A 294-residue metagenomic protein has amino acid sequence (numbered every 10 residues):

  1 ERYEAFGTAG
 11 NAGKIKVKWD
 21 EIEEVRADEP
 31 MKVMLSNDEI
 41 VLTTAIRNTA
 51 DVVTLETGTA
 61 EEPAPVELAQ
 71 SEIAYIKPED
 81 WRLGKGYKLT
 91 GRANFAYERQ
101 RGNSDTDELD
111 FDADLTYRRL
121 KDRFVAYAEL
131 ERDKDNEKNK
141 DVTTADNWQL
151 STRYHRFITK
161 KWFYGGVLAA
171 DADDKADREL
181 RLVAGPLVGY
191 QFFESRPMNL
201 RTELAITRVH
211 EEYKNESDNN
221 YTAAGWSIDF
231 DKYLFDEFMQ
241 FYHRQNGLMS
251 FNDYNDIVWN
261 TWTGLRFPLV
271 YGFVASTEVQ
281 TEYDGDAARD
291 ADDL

Functional and structural regions predicted by a protein language model:
E1-R118: Compositionally biased alpha-helical segments
K88-H155, V167-K175: Transmembrane beta-barrel domains of bacterial outer-membrane proteins
L89, D105-L109, T144-W148, L180-A184 (+4 more regions): Residues that define the transmembrane beta-barrel architecture of outer-membrane proteins
G91-R99, F124-R132, F163-A172, T202-H210 (+2 more regions): Transmembrane beta-strand segments that form the barrel wall of outer-membrane beta-barrel proteins
A93-Y97, F111-Y117, T152-R156, A170 (+6 more regions): Residues on the lipid-exposed face of transmembrane beta-strands in outer-membrane beta-barrel proteins
R99-D105, K121-R123, R132-K138, K160 (+5 more regions): Gram-negative outer-membrane beta-barrel proteins
L120-A126, K160-Y164, S195-L200, Y233-F241 (+1 more regions): Repeated loop/turn-to-beta-strand initiation elements of outer-membrane beta-barrel proteins
N255-L294: Predominantly the C-terminal beta-signal and adjacent terminal strand-loop region of outer-membrane beta-barrel
